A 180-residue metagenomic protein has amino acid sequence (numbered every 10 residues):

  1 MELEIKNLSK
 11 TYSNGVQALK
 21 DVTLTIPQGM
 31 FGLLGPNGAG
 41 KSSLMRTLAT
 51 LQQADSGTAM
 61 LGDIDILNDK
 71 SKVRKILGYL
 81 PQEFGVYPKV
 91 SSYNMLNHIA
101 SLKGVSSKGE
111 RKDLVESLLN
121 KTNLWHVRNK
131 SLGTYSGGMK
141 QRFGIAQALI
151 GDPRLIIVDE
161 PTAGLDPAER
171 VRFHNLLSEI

Functional and structural regions predicted by a protein language model:
P36-G40: Walker A (P-loop) phosphate-binding loop of ABC-type ATPase nucleotide-binding domains
G57-N68, K72-V73: Conserved ABC transporter NBD signature motif
N97, S101-G104, G109-V127, S178: Conserved ABC ATPase "signature" region
S131-Y135: Conserved ABC ATPase signature
D152: Conserved catalytic motifs of ABC-family nucleotide-binding domains
I156-D159: Catalytic Walker B motif of ABC-type/P-loop ATPase nucleotide-binding domains
